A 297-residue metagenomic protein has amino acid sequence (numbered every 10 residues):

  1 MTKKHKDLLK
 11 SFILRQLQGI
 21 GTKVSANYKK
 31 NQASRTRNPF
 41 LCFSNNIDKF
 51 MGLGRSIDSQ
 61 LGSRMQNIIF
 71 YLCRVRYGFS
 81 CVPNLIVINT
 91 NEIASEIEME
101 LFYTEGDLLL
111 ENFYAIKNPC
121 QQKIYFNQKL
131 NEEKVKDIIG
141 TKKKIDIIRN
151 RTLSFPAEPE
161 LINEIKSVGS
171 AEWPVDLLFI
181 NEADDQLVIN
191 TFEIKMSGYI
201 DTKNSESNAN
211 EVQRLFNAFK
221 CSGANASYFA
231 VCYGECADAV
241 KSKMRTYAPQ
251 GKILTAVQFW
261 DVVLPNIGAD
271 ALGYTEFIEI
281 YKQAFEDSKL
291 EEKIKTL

Functional and structural regions predicted by a protein language model:
M1-E96: Nuclease-adjacent, charged terminal/linker segments that flank catalytic cores
D7-L14, D238-L297: Non-catalytic C-terminal interaction segments of nucleic acid-processing enzymes
G54-S56, P159-K166, I194-K203: Surface-exposed cleft-lining segments at the edges of enzyme active sites
C73, V175-G198: Conserved catalytic cores of phosphodiester-cleaving nucleases, focusing on short active-site segments
L85-D185: Active-site metal-binding core of divalent-cation-utilizing nuclease and nuclease-like domains
L85-V87, F192-M196, Y233-G234: Short loop/turn segments at strand-loop or loop-helix junctions that form parts of catalytic or ligand-binding pockets
N190, N217-P249: Nucleic-acid nuclease catalytic cores
M196-C221: Mg2+/Mn2+-dependent nuclease catalytic core
